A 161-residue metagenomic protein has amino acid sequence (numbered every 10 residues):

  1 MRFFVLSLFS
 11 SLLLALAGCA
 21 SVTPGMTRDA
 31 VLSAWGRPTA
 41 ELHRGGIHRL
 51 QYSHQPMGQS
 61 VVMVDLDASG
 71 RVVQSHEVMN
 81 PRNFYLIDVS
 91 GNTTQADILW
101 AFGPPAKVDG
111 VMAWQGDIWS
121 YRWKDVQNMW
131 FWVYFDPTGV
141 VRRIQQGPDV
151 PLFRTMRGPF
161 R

Functional and structural regions predicted by a protein language model:
M1-F9: Bacterial N-terminal signal peptides that target proteins for export
P24-Q74, S90-R161: A cross-family detector of function-defining hotspots
V73-N83: Acidic/histidine-rich, surface-exposed loop or edge segments in extracytoplasmic proteins
R82-N92: Short acidic/polar beta-strand-loop edge motifs in secreted extracellular and Gram-negative envelope-associated
